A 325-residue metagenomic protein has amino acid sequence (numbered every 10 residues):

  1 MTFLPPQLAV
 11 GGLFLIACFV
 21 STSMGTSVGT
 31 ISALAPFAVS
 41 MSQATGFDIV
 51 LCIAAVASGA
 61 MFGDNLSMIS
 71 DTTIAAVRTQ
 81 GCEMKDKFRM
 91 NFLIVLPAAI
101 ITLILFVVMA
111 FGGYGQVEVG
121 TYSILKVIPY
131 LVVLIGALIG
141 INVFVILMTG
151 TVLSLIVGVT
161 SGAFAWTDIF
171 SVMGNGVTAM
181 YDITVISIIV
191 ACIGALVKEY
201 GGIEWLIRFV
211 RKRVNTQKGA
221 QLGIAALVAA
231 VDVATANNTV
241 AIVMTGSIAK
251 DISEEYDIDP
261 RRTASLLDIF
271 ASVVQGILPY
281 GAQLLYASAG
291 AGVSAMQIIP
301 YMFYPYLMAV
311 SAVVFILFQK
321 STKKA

Functional and structural regions predicted by a protein language model:
M1-L15, S42-C52, T121-I128, V177-T184 (+3 more regions): Membrane-interfacial loop-to-helix junctions in multi-pass transporters
M1-L8, E118-A191, W205-F209, R213-V214: Hydrophobic transmembrane alpha-helices of multi-pass solute/ion transporters
M1-T2, S40-Q43, I74-R78, K85-R89 (+3 more regions): Short amphipathic alpha-helical coupling elements at transmembrane boundaries
P5-F37, S58, V210-K250, L267: Hydrophobic alpha-helical transmembrane segments of multi-pass integral membrane proteins, predominantly secondary
A9-A17, V28-A35, L51-A60, T73 (+8 more regions): Alpha-helical transmembrane segments of multi-pass membrane proteins, especially transporters and channels
L13-S21, V95-M109, K126-I139, M148-G158 (+3 more regions): Hydrophobic core segments of alpha-helical transmembrane domains in multi-pass membrane transport and ion-translocation
S21-A33, M61-S70, D182, A195-E204 (+2 more regions): Short helix-coil transition sites and intra-membrane helix breaks within transmembrane domains of multi-pass
T72, T79-I100, Q217-A325: C-terminal transmembrane helix pair
